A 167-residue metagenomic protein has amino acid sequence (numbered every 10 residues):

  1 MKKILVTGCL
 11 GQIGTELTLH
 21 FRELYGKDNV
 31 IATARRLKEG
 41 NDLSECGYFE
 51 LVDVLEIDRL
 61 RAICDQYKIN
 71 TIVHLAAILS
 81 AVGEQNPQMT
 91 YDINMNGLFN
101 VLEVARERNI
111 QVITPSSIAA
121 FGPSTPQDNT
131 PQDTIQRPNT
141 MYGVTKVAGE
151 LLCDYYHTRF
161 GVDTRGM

Functional and structural regions predicted by a protein language model:
K3-L24: N-terminal Rossmann NAD(P)H-binding glycine-rich loop of SDR-like oxidoreductase domains
T7, T33, I72-I78, V112-I118 (+1 more regions): SDR active-site strand-loop-helix element
G26-R36: Conserved glycine-rich Rossmann-like NAD(P)H-binding loop of the short-chain dehydrogenase/reductase
L43, V82-M89, P123-D128: Conserved catalytic-core motifs of eukaryotic protein kinase domains, centered on the activation segment
Y48, V54-I93: NAD(P)H-binding glycine-rich loop region in Rossmannoid oxidoreductase-like domains and their noncatalytic homologs
H74, F99-M141: Conserved Rossmann-fold NAD(P)-dependent oxidoreductase catalytic core, especially the SDR/UDP-sugar
S117, L151-M167: Conserved beta-loop-beta element that borders a ligand/cofactor-binding pocket
T145-A148: Active-site helix of classical SDR
